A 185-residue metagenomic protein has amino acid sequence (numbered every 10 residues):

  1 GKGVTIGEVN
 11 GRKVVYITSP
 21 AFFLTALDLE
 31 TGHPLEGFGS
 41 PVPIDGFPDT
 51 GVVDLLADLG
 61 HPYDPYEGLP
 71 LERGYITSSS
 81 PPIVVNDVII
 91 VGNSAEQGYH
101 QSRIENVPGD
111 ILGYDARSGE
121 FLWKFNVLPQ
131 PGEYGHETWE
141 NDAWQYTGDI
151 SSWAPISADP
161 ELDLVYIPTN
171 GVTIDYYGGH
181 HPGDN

Functional and structural regions predicted by a protein language model:
G1-F23, G74-Q101, P108-D110, W144-I174 (+1 more regions): Repeat-blade elements of multi-bladed beta-propeller folds
G3-T5, V9, G39-P41, I111 (+5 more regions): Compositionally biased, intrinsically disordered low-complexity regions
E8-N10, S19, D28-T31, V42: Generic hydrophobic/packing signal
P20-F22, L29-E30, D49, A116-R117 (+1 more regions): Short, ordered coil/turn segments that flank beta-strands lining enzyme active or ligand-binding pockets
L27-E30, G37-S40, D49, S94 (+5 more regions): Short, solvent-exposed loop/turn and secondary-structure capping segments
L27-G32, N106-F121, H181-N185: Beta-propeller blade signature
T31, V42, N93, Q97 (+4 more regions): A generic secondary-structure signal for well-formed alpha-helical elements
H33-L71, E120-L128, Y134-Y146: Aromatic (tryptophan-biased) beta-strands that constitute blades/sheets of beta-rich domains
